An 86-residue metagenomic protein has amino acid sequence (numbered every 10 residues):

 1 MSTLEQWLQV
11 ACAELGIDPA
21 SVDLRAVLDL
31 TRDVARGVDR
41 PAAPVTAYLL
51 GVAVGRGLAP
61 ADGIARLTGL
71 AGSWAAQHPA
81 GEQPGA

Functional and structural regions predicted by a protein language model:
M1-R25: An acidic intrinsically disordered interaction segment
E5, Q9, R32, T46-V52 (+2 more regions): Predominant activation on well-ordered alpha-helical scaffold segments within soluble catalytic domains
Q9-C12, A61-A86: C-terminal binding/interaction regions
L15, A35, G55-G57, L67 (+1 more regions): Generic helix-packing signal
I17, R40, S73-Q77: A structural signal for alpha-helix termini and helix-coil/disorder junctions
P19-G57: Amphipathic, hydrophobic secondary-structure cores in small proteins
